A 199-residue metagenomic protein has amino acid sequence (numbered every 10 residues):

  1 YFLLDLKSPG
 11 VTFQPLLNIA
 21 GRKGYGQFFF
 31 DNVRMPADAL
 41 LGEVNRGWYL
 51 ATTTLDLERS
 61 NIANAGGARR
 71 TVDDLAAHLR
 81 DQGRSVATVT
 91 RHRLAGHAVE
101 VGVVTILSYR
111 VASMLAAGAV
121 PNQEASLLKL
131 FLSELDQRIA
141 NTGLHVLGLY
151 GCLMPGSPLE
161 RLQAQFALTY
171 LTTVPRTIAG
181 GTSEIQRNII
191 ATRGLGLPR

Functional and structural regions predicted by a protein language model:
Y1-A77, T192, L197-R199: FAD-binding core of flavoproteins
D56-R199: Alpha-helical interface subdomain recognition
